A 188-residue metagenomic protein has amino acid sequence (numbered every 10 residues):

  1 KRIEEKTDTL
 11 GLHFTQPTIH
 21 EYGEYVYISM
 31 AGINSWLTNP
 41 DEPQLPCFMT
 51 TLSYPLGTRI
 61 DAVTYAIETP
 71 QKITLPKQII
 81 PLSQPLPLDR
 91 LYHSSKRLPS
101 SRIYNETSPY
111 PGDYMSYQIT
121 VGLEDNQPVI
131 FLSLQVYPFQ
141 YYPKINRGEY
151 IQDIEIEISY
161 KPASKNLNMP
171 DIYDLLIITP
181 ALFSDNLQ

Functional and structural regions predicted by a protein language model:
K1-Q188: Extracellular pro-sequences of secreted precursors
